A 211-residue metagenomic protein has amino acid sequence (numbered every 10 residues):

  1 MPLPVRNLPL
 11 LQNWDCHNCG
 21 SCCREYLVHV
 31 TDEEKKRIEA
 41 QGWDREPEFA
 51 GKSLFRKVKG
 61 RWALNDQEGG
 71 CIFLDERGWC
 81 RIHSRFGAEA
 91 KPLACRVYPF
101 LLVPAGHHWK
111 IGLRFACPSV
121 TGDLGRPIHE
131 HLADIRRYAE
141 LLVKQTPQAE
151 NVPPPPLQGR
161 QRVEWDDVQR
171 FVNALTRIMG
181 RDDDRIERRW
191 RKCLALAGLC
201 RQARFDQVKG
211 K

Functional and structural regions predicted by a protein language model:
M1-K211: Hydrophobic scaffolds flanking metal-cofactor catalytic centers in soluble metalloenzymes
